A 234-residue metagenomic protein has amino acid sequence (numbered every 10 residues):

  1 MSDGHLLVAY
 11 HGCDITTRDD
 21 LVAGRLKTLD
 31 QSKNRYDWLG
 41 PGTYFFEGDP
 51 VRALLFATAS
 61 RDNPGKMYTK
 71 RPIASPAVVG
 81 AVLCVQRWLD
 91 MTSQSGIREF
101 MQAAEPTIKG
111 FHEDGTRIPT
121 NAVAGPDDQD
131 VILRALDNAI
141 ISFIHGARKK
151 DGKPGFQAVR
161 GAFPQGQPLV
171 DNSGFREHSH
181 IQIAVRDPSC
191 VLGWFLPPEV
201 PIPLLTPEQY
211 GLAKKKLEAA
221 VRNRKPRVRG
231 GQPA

Functional and structural regions predicted by a protein language model:
M1-S2, N34-D37, T69-P72, N172-F175: A general structural signal for short secondary-structure junctions and capping/turn motifs
S2-V8, F45-P50: Short charge-dense sequence patches
D3, L7-V8, G12-D14, D19 (+2 more regions): Active-site and NAD+-binding cores of ADP-ribose-processing enzymes
R18-D37: An N-terminal domain-cap segment
K33-D62: Extended catalytic/binding region for NAD+/ADP-ribose chemistry, centered on the ART fold
S60-A77: Cytochrome P450 catalytic domain signature, combining two hallmark sequence patches
